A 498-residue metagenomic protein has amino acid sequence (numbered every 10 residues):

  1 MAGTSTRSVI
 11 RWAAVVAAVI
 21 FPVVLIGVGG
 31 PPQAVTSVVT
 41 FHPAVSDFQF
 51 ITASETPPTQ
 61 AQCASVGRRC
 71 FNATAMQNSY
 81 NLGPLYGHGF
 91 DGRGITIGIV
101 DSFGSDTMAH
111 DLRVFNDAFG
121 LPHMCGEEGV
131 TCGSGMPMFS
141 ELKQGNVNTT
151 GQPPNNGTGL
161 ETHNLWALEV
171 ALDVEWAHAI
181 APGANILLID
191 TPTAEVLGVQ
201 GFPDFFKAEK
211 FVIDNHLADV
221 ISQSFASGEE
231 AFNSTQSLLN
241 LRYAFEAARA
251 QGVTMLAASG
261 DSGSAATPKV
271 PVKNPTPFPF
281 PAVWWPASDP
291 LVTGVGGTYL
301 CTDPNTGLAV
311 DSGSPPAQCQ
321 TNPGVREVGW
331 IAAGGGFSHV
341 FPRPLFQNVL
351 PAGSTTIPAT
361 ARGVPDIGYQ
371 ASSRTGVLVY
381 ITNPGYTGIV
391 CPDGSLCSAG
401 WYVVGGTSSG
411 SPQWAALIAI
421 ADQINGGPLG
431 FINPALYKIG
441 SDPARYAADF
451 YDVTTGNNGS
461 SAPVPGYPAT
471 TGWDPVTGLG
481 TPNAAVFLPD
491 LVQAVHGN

Functional and structural regions predicted by a protein language model:
A2-T6, A448-D449: Membrane-interface anchoring segments and C-terminal beta-barrel signals
T4-A34: Secretory targeting and sorting signals
P22-L25, G324, N348: N-terminal start and proteolytic maturation junction detector
P32-G294, S338-G406, S411, D422-F431 (+1 more regions): Substrate-binding/charge-relay-adjacent region of secreted/lumenal peptidase catalytic domains
G294-V340: Polar, glycine-rich mid-to-C-terminal structural blocks that act as macromolecule-binding/assembly scaffolds
S354, D422-P475: An often Trp-containing, charged/polar helix-loop segment at the C-terminal end of enzyme catalytic cores
L417: Walker A/P-loop NTP-binding active-site region of P-loop NTPases, recognizing the glycine-rich GxxxxGKT/S
